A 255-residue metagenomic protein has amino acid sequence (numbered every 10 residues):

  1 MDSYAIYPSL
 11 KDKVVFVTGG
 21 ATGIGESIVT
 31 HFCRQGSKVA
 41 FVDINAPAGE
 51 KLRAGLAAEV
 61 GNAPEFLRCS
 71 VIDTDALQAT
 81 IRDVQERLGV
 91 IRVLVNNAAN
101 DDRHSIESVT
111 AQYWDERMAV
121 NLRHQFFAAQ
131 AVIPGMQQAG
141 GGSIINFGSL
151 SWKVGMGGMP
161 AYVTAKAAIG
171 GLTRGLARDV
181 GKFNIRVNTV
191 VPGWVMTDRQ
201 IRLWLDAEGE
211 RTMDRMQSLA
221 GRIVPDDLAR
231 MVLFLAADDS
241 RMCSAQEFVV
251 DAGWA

Functional and structural regions predicted by a protein language model:
M1-Y7, V154, L233, S244-A255: Short C-terminal tail/terminal secondary-structure segment of NAD(P)H-dependent dehydrogenase/reductase domains
V95, G181, R186, C243-A245: Short, small/polar-rich loop/turn modules that mediate ligand/substrate recognition or access, typified
S105-I106, T110-M118, M213: Substrate-binding pocket helix/loop in short-chain dehydrogenase/reductase
F126-A129, R222-V250: C-terminal substrate-recognition "lid" of short-chain dehydrogenase/reductases
A129, A165, T173: Active-site helix of classical SDR
P134, R178-K182, R241: Alpha-helical segment proximal to the catalytic Tyr-Lys
S149: Residue(s) in the substrate-gating loop at a strand-loop-helix junction that position the organic substrate next
